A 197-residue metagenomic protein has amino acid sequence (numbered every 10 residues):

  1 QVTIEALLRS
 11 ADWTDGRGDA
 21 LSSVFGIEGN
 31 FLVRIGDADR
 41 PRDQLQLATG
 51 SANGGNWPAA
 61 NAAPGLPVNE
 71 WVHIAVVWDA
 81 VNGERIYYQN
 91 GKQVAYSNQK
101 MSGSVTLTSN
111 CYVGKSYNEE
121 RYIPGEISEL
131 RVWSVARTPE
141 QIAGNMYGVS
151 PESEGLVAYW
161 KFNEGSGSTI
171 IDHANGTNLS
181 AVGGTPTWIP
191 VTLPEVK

Functional and structural regions predicted by a protein language model:
Q1, W13, N53, L107-V113 (+1 more regions): Low-complexity, glycine/proline/serine-rich flexible segments
Q1-A48, V68, V81-Y88, T106 (+3 more regions): Extracellular glycan-recognition modules
I4-D12, I74-V76, V113, I127-W133 (+1 more regions): Short hydrophobic/aromatic patches on beta-strands that form ligand-binding or substrate-lining surfaces
L7, R42-D43, A63-A75, G125: Trp-centered recognition loops
L47-H73, Y117: Short, aromatic/His-centered strand-loop micro-motif at the edge of beta-sheets
S51-N53, S97, T106-E129, A136 (+1 more regions): Extracellular glycan-interaction patches encoded by glycine-rich segments
A143-K197: Extracytoplasmic low-complexity segments
